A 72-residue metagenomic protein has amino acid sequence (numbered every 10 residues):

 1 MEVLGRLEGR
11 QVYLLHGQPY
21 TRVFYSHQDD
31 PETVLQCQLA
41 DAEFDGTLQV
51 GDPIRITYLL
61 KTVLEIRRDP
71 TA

Functional and structural regions predicted by a protein language model:
M1-G17: Structural detector for short beta-strands of small beta-barrel domains
L14-S26: Short aromatic-glycine-enriched beta-strand elements
S26-P31, L59-K61: Short, flexible beta-strand-to-coil junctions
P31-L48: Beta-strand/loop nucleic-acid-binding surfaces
L59-A72: OB-fold/S1-family single-stranded nucleic acid-binding modules
